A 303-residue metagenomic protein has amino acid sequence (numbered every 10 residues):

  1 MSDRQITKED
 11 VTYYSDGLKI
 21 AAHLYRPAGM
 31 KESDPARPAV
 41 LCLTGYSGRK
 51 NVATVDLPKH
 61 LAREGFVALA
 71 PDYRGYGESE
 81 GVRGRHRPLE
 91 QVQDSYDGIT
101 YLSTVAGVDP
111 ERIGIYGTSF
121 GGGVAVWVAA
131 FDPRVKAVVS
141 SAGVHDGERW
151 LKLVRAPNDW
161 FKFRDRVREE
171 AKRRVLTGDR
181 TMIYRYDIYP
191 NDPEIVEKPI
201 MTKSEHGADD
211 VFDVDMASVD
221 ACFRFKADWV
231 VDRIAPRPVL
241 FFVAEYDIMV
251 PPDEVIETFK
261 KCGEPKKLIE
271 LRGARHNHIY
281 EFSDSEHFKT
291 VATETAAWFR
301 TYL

Functional and structural regions predicted by a protein language model:
M1-P35, S283, F288: N-terminal cap/lid segment of alpha/beta-hydrolase-fold proteins
Y46-K59, Y73: The serine-hydrolase catalytic nucleophile loop
K50-A53, Y76-G114, D284-T290: Catalytic nucleophile-loop/oxyanion-hole region of alpha/beta-hydrolase and closely related hydrolase-like folds
H60-E80: Conserved alpha/beta-hydrolase
D97-R174, V211-V214, C222-F223: Primarily recognizes the serine-hydrolase "nucleophile elbow" in alpha/beta-hydrolase and SGNH/GDSL folds
E169-V230, L240: Alpha/beta-hydrolase
I234-A235, F241-V243: Short beta-strand/loop motif that positions the catalytic acidic residue of the alpha/beta-hydrolase fold
I248-E254: Conserved alpha/beta-hydrolase "acid-adjacent" motif
